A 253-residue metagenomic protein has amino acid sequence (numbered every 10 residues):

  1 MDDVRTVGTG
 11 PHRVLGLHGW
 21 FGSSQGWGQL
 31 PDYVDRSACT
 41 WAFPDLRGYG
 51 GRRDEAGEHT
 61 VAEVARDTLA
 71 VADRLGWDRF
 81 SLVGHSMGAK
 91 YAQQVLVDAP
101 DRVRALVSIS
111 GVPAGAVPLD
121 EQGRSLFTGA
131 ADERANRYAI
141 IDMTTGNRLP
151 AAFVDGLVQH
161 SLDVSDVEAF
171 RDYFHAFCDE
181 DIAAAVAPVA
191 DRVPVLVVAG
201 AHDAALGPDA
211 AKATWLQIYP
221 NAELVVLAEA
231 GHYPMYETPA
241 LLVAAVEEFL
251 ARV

Functional and structural regions predicted by a protein language model:
M1-L15, Y33-T40, W77-D78, G146 (+6 more regions): Alpha/beta-hydrolase fold catalytic core
T6-D54: Conserved HGGG/HGGXW glycine-rich cap/lid loop of the alpha/beta-hydrolase fold
P31, T40-V83, M87, A244: Active-site loop/oxyanion-hole signature of alpha/beta-hydrolase fold enzymes
D45-G50, V112, A230-G231: Short beta-to-alpha linker loops that shape the active-site pocket of alpha/beta-hydrolase fold enzymes
Q93, V97-D98, V103-E133: Flexible "cap/lid" loop of the alpha/beta hydrolase fold
V117-P118, R134-V189: Conserved alpha/beta-hydrolase catalytic His-Asp/Glu region
L196-A230, Y236: Conserved loop-alpha-helix segment in the C-terminal half of the alpha/beta-hydrolase fold that carries the catalytic
Y236-E248: Post-His helix in hydrolase/transferase enzymes
